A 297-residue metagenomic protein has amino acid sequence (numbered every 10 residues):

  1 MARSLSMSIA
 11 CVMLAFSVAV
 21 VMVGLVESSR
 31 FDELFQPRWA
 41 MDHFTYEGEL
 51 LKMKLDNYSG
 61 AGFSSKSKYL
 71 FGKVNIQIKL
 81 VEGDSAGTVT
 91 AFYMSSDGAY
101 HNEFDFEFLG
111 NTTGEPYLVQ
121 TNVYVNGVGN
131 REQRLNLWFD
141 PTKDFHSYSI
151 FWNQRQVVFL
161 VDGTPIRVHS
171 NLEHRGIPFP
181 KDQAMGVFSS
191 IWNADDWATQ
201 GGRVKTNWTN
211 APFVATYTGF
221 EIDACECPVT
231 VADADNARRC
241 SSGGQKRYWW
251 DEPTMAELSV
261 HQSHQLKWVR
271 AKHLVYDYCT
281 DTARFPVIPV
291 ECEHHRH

Functional and structural regions predicted by a protein language model:
A2-H297: GH16 jelly-roll
